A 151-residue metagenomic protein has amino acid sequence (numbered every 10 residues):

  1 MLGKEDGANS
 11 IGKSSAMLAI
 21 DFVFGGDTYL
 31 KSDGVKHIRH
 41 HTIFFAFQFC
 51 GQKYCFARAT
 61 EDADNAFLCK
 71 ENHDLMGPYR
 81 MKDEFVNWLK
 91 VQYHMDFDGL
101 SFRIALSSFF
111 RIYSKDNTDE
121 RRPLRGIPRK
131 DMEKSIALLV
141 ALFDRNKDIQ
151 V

Functional and structural regions predicted by a protein language model:
M1-K31: Phosphate-binding glycine-rich loops of NTP-binding sites
E5, Q52, N146-K147: A generic structural motif
I11-A19, I38-T42, K134: Short, well-structured alpha-helical interface segments that form or flank functional binding sites
T28-I43: Flexible phosphate/Mg2+-sensing switch loops adjacent to catalytic phosphate-binding sites
V35-H37, A46-Q48, R58-A59, P128-E133: A general structural signal for short secondary-structure junctions and capping/turn motifs
F45-A46, Q52-L68: Gly/Lys-enriched N-terminal cap/neck module of very large, oligomeric protein machines
E61-D64, C69-Q150: Extended, charged alpha-helical "arm/stalk" segments used for dimerization and assembly in large NTPase-driven machines
